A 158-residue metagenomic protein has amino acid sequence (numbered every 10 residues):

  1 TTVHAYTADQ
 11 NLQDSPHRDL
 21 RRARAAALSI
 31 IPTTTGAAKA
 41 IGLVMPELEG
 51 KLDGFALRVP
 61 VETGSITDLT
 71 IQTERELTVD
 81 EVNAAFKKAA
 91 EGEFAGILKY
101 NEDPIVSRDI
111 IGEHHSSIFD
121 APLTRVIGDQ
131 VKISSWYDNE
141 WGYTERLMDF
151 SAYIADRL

Functional and structural regions predicted by a protein language model:
T1-V131: C-terminal substrate-binding/catalytic lobe of Rossmann-fold NAD(P)-dependent oxidoreductases
I111-L158: NAD(P)-dependent Rossmann-like dehydrogenase/reductase catalytic/cofactor-binding core
